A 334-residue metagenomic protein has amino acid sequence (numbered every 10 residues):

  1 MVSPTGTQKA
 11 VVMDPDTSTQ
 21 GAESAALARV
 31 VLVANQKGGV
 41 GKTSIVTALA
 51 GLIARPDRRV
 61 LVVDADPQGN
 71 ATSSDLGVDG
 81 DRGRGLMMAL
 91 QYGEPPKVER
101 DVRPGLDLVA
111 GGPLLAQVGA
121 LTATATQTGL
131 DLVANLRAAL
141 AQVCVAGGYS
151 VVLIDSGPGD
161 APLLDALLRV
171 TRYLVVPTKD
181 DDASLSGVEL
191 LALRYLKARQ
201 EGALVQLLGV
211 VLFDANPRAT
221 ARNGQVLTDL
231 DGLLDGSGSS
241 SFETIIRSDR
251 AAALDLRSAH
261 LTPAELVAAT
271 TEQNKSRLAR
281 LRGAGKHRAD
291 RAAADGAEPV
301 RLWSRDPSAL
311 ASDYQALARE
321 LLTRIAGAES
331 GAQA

Functional and structural regions predicted by a protein language model:
M1-V30, R324, G331-A334: Acidic-aromatic/histidine active-site loop/patch
E23-P67: Walker A/P-loop phosphate-binding motif and the immediately C-terminal alpha-helix
R29-V31, R55-P56, V60-L61, V145-T244 (+1 more regions): Conserved catalytic-core segment of NTP-binding enzymes
A48, L52, S74, A166: Active-site signature of alpha/beta-hydrolase-fold catalytic machinery across serine- and Asp/Cys-nucleophile hydrolases
Q68-A110: Phosphate-binding loop that captures ATP/GTP phosphates
A110-A161: Cytosolic-facing regulatory segments adjacent to core modules
F213-E298: Beta-strand-loop-alpha "switch" segments that mediate conformational coupling across diverse proteins
D295-A334: NTP-binding/hydrolysis catalytic cores, primarily Walker-type P-loop NTPases
